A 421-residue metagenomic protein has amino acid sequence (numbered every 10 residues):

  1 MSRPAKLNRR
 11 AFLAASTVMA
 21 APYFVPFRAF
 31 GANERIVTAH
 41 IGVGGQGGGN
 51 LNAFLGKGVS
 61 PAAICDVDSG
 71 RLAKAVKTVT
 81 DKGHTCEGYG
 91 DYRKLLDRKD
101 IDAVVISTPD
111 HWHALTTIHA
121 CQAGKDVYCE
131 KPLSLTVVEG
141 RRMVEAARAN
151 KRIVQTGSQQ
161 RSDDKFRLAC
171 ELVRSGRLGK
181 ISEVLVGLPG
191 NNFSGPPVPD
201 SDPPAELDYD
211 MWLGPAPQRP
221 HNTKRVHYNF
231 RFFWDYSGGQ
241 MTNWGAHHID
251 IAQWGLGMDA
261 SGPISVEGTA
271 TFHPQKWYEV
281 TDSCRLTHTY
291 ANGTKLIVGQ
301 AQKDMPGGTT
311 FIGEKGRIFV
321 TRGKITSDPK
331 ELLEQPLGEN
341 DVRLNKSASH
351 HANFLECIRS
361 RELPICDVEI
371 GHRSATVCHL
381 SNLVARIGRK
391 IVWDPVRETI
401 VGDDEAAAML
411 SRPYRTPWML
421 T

Functional and structural regions predicted by a protein language model:
M1-C129, L135-I153: N-terminal glycine-/serine-/threonine-rich beta1-alpha1-beta2 phosphate-ribose binding loop of Rossmann-like
S2-P4, L13-A32, E356-T421: C-terminal helix-rich "cap/oligomerization" subdomain common to oxidoreductases
G42, R177-S194, D208-N222, I264-H273 (+1 more regions): NAD(P)-dependent dehydrogenases' Rossmann-like dinucleotide-binding region
D126-Y128, S134-E206: A contiguous active-site-proximal alpha/beta segment in oxidoreductase catalytic domains
T156-S158, D235-T242, A270-Q275, L337-L344 (+1 more regions): Active-site rim elements
D163-V186, V198-D200, F233, T242-T271 (+1 more regions): Oxidoreductase and adenylate-handling cofactor-binding alpha/beta cores
D210-A291: Rossmann-like dinucleotide-binding domain that binds NAD(P)(H)
K276, V280, T287-S349: NAD(P)-dinucleotide binding in Rossmann-like oxidoreductases
